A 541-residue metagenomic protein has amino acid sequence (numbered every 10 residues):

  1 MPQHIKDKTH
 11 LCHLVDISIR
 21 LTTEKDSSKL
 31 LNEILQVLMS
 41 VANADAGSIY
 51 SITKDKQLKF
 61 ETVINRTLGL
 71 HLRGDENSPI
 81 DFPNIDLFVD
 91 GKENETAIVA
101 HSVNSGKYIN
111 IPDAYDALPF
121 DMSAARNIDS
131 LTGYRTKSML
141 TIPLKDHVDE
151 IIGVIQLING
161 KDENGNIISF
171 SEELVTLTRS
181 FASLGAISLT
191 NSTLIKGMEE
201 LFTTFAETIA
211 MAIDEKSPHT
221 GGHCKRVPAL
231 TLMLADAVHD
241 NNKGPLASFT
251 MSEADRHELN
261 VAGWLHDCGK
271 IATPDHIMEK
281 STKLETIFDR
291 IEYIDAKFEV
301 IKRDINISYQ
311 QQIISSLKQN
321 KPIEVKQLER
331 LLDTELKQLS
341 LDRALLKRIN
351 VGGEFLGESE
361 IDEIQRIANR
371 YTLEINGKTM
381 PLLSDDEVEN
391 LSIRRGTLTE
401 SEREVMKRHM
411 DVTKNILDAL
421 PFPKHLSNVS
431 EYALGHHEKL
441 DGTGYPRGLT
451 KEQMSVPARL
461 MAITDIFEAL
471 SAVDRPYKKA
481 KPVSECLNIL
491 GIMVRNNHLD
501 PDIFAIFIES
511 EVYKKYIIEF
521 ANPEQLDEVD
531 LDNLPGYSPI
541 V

Functional and structural regions predicted by a protein language model:
M1, N104-Y108, V154-I155, E163 (+7 more regions): Signal-transmission/dimerization alpha-helices at domain junctions
M1-E33, V37-V41, F60-T62, L194-T208 (+1 more regions): Signal-transmission linkers at sensory-effector interfaces
M1-K6, R135, E150-I152, I158-S180 (+3 more regions): Regulatory loop-to-helix N-cap segments in sensory/regulatory domains that couple ligand/signal detection
H13, E150, G165-T190, H257 (+2 more regions): Amphipathic alpha-helical "output/dimerization" segments
Q36, S48-E93, D116-A117, D289 (+5 more regions): GAF sensory/regulatory domain recognition with acknowledged cross-activation on helical regulatory dimers
G69-K137, S392, T399-E400, D411 (+1 more regions): Regulatory sensory and allosteric helical modules in signal-transduction proteins and certain transcription factors
K137-V148, G153: A short, aliphatic-rich beta-strand micro-motif
S169-E173, S180, I209, E279-D304 (+3 more regions): Divalent-cation-assisted or electrostatically stabilized phosphate/pyrophosphate-binding catalytic cores
